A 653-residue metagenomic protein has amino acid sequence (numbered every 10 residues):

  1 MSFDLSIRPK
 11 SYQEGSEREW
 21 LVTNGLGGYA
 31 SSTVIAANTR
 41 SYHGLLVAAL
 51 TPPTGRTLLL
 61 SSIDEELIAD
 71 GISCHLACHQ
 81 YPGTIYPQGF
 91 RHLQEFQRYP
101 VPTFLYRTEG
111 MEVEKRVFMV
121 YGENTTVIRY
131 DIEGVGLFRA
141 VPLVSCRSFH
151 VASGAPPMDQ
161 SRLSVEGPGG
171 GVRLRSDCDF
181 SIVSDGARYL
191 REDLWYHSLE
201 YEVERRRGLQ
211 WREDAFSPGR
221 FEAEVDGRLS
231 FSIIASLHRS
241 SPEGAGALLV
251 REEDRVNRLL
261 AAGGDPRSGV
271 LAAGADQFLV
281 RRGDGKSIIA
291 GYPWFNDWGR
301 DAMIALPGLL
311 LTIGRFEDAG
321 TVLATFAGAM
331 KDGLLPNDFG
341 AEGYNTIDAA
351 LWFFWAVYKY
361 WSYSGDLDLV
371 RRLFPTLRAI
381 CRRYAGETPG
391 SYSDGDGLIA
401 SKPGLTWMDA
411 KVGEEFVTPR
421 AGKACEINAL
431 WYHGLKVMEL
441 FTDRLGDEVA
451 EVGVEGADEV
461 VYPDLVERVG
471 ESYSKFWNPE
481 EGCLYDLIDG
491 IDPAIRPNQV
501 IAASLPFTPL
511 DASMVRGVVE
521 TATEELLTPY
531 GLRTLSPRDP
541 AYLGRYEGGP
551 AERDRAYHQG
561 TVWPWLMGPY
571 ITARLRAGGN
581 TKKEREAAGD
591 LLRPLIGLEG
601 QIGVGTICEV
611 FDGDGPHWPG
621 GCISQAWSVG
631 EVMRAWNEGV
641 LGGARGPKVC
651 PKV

Functional and structural regions predicted by a protein language model:
M1-G263, P293, R315, E448 (+4 more regions): Terminal accessory carbohydrate-recognition/targeting modules of carbohydrate-active enzymes
I68, I72-V101, T108-E112, G386 (+4 more regions): Non-catalytic C-terminal accessory modules of carbohydrate-active enzymes
S153-P156, V165, L174, A223-V225 (+11 more regions): Aromatic-rich carbohydrate-recognition surfaces in CAZymes
F180, R258-F295: Amphipathic alpha-helical dimerization/protein-protein interaction segment
A235-A273, I304-A324, A512-T523: Carboxylate/His-rich catalytic cores and anion/metal-binding grooves
G269, P389-D396, A400, K423 (+3 more regions): Catalytic cores of carbohydrate-active enzymes
D276-R281, A324-D332, G597-V604: Glycine-rich, acidic and aromatic/proline-enriched surface loops and short helix-turn segments that act as binding
F278-D297, L335-A356, Y360-Y363, S393-G422 (+3 more regions): Carbohydrate-binding/catalytic loop surfaces
